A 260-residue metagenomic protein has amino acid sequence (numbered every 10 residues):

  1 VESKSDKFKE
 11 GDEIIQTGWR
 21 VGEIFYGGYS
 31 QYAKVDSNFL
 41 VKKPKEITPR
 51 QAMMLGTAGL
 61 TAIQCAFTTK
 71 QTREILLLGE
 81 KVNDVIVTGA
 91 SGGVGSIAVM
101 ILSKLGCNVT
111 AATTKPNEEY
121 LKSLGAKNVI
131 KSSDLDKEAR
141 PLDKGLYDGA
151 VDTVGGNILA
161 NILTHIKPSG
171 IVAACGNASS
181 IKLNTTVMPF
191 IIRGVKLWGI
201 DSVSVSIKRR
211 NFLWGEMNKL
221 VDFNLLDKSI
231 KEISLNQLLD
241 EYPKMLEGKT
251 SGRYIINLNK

Functional and structural regions predicted by a protein language model:
V1-V21: Glycine-rich beta-strand-centered segment in the early N-terminal region that forms part of a ligand/cofactor-binding
D12-E13, Y32, I171: Residue-level marker of beta-strand positions
T17-V85: NAD(P)H dinucleotide-binding glycine-rich loop of Rossmann-like/cofactor-binding domains, especially the beta1-alpha1
G59-L60, G89-S96, G155: Glycine-rich NAD(P) Rossmann-fold beta1-alpha1 loop
S103-N157: Adenosine-nucleotide cofactor-binding segment
N157-F223, N257: Glycine-rich phosphate-binding loop and adjacent beta-alpha segment of Rossmann(oid) nucleotide-cofactor-binding
K208-K260: C-terminal hydrophobic helical "lid"/dimerization subdomain of Rossmann-like NAD(P)H-dependent oxidoreductases
